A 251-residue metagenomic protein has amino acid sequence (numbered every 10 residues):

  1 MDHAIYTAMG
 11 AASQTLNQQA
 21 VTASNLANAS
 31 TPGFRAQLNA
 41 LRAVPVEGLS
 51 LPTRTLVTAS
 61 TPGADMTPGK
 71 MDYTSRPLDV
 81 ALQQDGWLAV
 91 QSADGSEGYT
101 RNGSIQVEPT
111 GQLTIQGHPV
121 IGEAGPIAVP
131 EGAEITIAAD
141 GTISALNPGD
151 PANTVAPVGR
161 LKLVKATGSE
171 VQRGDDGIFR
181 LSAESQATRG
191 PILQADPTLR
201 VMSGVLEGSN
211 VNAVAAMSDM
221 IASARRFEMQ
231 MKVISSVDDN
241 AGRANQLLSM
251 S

Functional and structural regions predicted by a protein language model:
M1-S251: Amphipathic alpha-helical polymerization modules
